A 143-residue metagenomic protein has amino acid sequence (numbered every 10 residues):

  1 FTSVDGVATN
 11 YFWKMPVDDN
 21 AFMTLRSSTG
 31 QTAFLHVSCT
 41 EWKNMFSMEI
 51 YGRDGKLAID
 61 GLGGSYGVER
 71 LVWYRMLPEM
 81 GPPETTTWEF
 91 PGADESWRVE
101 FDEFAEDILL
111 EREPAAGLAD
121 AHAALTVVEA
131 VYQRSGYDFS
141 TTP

Functional and structural regions predicted by a protein language model:
F1-S65, R98-L110, T142: Contiguous beta-strand/loop segments that form the cofactor/metal-binding neighborhood of enzyme cores
P16, S47, R70-V72, V128-E129: Short secondary-structure transition/capping segments
A21, E84-T86, R112: Short amphipathic alpha-helical segments
S28, E103-P143: C-terminal helix-rich "cap/oligomerization" subdomain common to oxidoreductases
M48, Y66-G81: Short polybasic amphipathic segments
T86-P91, T141-P143: Generic detection of short hydrophobic beta-strand segments and adjacent strand-loop junctions
E89-F101, A116: Active-site loop of classical SDR/Rossmann-like NAD(P)-dependent oxidoreductases, centered on the catalytic Tyr-X3-Lys
